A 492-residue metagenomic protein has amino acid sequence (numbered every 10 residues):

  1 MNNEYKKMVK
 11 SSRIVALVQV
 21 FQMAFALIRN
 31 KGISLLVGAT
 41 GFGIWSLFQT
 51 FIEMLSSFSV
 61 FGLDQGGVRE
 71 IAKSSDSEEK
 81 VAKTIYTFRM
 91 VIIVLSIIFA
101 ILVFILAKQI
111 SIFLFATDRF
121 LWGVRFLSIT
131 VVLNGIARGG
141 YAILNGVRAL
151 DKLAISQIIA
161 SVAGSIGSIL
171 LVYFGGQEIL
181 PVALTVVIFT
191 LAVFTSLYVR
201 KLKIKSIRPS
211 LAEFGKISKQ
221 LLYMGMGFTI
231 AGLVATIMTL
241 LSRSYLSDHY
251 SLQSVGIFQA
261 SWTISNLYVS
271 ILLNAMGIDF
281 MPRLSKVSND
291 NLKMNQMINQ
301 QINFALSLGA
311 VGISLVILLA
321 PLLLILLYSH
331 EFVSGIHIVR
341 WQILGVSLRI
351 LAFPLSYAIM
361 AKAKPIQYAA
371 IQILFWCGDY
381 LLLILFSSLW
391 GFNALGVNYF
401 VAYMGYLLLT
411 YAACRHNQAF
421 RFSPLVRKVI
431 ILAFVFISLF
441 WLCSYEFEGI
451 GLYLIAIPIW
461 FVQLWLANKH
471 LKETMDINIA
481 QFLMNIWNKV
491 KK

Functional and structural regions predicted by a protein language model:
M1-M8, T195-T239, D279-Q296, N417-I430 (+1 more regions): Interhelical loop/hinge segments that connect adjacent transmembrane helices in multipass membrane
M8, I52-E53, M90-L240: Hydrophobic transmembrane helix module of multi-pass membrane transport proteins
S11-L27, A160, A183-T195, A212-P282 (+3 more regions): Transmembrane helical elements of multi-pass membrane transporters/channels
V20, Y86-F115, I166, Y173 (+4 more regions): Alpha-helical transmembrane segments of multi-pass membrane transport and lipid-handling proteins
S34-G43, V147-D151, S161-V193, I366 (+3 more regions): Membrane-interface helix-loop junctions in multi-pass transport and translocation proteins
V60-D76, G146, S261, S265-I302 (+2 more regions): Helix-loop junctions and terminal segments of transmembrane helices in multi-pass membrane transport/translocation
L133-S156, I169-L170, I343-L374, C414-H416: Membrane-interface junctions at transmembrane-helix termini in multi-pass inner-membrane proteins
W441-K492: Membrane-proximal transmembrane or re-entrant/amphipathic helices at the cytosolic face
